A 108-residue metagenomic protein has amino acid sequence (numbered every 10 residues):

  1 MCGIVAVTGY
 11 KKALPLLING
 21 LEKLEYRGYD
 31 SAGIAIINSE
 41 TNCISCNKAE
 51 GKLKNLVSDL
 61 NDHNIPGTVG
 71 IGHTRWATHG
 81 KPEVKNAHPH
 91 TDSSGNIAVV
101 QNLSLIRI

Functional and structural regions predicted by a protein language model:
M1-S104: N-terminal glutamine amidotransferase
I106-I108: Conserved small/polar residues in nucleotide/adenosyl-binding loops
